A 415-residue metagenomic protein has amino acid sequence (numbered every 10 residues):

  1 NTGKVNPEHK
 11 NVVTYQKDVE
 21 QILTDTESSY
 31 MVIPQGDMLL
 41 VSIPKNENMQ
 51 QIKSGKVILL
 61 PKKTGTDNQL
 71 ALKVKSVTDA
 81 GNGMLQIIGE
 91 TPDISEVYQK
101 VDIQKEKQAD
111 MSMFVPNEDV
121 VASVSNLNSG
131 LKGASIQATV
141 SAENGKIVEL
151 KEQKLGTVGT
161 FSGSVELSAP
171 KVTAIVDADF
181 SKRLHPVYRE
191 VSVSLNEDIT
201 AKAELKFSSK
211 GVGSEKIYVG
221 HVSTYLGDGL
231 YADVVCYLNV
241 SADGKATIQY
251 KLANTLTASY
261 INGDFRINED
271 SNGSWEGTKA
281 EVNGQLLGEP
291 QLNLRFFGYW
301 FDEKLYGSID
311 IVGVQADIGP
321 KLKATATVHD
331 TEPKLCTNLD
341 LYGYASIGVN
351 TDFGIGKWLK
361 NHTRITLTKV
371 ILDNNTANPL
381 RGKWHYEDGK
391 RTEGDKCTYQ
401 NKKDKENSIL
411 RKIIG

Functional and structural regions predicted by a protein language model:
T2-S54: Autoprocessing Asn-cyclization modules and mimics
T14, L23, Q51-G81: Ser/Thr/Gly-rich low-complexity blocks that favor extended beta-strand/coil architectures
S42-N48, I88-E96, I199, L205-K206: Secondary-structure transition/turn motif
E47-G65, S95-E118: Extended Gly/Ser/Thr-rich low-complexity repeat segments, especially those forming or decorating extracellular
T78-P92: Short, solvent-exposed secondary-structure boundary/capping segments
V101-L131, S135-E143, T160-S164, G415: Extracellular, luminal, or virion-exposed ectodomains of exported proteins
E143-N401: Membrane-lipid interaction segments
G394-G415: Short, low-complexity, Pro/Ser/Thr/Gly-rich segments in the mature regions of secreted, periplasmic
